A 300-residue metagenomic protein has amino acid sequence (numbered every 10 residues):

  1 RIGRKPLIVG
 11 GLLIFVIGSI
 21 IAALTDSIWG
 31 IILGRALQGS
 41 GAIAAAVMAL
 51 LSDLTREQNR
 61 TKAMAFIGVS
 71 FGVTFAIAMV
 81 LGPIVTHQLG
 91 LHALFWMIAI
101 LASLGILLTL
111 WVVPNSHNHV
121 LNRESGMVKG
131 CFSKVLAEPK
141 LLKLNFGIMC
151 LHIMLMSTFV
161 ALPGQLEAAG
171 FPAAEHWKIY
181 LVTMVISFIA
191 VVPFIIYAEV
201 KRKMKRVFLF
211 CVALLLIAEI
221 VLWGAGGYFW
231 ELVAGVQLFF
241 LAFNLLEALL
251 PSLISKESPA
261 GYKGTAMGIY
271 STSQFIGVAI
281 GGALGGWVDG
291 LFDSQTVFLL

Functional and structural regions predicted by a protein language model:
R1-G3, A190-K203, D289: Helix-to-loop junctions at the C-terminal end of transmembrane segments in multipass secondary transporters
G3, L24-W29, A225-G227: Helix-breaking motifs and short loop linkers at transmembrane-helix boundaries and internal kinks in secondary membrane
I32-F71: Cytoplasmic helix-loop-helix junction between adjacent transmembrane helices in 12-TM secondary transporters
H87-I100, W287-L300: A membrane-interface helix-boundary motif in multi-pass transporters
I100-H119: C-terminal membrane-cytosol helix-exit motif in multi-pass small-molecule transporters
P114-N145: Juxtamembrane intracellular "pre-TM" segments in multi-pass secondary transporters
K205-L250: C-terminal transmembrane helical hairpin of 12-TM major facilitator-type secondary transporters
